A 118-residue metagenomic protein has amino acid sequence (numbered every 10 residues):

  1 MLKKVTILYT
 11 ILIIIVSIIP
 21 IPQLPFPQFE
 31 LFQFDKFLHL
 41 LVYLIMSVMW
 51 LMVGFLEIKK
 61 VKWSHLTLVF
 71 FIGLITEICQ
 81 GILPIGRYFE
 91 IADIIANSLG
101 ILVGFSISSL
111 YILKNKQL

Functional and structural regions predicted by a protein language model:
M1-A92, S98-L118: Bulky hydrophobic segments
